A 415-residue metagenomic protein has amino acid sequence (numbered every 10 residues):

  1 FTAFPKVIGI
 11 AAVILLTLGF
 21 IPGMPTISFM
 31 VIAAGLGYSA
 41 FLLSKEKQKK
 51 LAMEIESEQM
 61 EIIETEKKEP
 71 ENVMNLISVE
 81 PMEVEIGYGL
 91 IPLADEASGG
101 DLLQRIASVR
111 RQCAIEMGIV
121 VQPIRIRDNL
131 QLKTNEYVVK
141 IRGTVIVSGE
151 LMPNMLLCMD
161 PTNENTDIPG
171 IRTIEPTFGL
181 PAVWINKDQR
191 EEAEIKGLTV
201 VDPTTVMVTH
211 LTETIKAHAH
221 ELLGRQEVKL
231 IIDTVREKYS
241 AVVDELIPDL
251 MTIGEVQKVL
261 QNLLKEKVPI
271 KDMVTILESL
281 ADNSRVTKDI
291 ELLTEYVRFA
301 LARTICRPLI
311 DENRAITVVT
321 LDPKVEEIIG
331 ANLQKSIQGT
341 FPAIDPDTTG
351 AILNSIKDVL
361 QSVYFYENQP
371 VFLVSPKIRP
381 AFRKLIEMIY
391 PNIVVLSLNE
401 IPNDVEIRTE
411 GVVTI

Functional and structural regions predicted by a protein language model:
F1-F41: Transmembrane helix-loop junctions at the membrane interface of multipass transporters and ion channels
I27-V31, L42-I55: Juxtamembrane/interface segments at transmembrane-helix termini
K47-I415: Membrane-embedded alpha-helical signal segments
